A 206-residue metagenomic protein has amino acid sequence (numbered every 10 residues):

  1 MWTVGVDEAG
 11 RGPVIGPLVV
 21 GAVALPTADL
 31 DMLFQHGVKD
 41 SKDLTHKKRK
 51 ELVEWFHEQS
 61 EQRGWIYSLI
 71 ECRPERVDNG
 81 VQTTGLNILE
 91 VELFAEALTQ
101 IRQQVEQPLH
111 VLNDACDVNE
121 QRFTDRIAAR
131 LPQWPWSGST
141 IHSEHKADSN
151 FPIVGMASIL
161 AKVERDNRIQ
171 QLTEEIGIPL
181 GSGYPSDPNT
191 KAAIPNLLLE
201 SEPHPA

Functional and structural regions predicted by a protein language model:
M1-A206: RNase H-like, Mg2+-dependent phosphodiesterase core, and more generally RNA phosphate-backbone-engaging helix-loop
